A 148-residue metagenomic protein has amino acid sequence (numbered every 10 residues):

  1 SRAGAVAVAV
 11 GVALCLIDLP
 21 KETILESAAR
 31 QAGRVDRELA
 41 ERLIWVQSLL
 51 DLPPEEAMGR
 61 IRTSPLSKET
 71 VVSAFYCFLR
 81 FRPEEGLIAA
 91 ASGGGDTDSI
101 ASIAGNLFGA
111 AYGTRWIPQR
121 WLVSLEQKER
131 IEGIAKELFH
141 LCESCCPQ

Functional and structural regions predicted by a protein language model:
S1: Active-site pocket-shaping loop/turn-to-helix segments
G4-V10, E69, S73-P147: Catalytic phosphate/nucleotide-handling subdomain of diverse soluble enzymes
A13-G94, F139-Q148: Accessory "access/gating" subregions that flank catalytic or transport cores
